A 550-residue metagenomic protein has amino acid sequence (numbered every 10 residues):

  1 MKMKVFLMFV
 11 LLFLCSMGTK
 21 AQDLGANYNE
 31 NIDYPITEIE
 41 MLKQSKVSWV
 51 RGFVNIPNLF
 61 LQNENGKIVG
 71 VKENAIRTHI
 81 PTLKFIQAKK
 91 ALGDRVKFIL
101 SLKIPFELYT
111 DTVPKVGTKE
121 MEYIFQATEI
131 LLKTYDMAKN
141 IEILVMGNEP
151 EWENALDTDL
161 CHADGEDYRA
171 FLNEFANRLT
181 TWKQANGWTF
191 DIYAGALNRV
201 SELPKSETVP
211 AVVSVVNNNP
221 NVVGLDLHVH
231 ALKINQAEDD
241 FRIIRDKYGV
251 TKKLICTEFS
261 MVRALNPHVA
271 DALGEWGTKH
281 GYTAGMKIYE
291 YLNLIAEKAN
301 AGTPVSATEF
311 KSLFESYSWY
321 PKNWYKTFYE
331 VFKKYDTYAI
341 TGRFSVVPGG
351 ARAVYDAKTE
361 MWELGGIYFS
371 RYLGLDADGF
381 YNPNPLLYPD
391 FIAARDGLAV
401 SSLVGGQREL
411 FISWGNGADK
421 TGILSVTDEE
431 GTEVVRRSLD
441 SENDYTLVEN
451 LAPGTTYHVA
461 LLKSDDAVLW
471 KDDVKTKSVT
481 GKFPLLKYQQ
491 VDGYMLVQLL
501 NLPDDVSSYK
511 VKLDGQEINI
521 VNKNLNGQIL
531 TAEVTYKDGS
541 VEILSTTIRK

Functional and structural regions predicted by a protein language model:
I39, S45-G66, I76-R199: Substrate-binding cleft and catalytic face of glycoside hydrolase catalytic domains, especially the flexible beta-alpha
V50-G52, L100-L102, E142, N148 (+2 more regions): Aromatic- and acid-rich polysaccharide-binding/catalytic face of secreted or lumenal carbohydrate-active enzymes
M146, L172-V209, K253-R263, T337-S345: Aromatic-lined carbohydrate-recognition surfaces of secreted/lumenal glycan-active proteins
L197-D226, K233-D240, L265-G274, V347-M361: Substrate-binding cleft/loops of secretory-pathway carbohydrate-active enzymes
F259-L265, A270-G397: Substrate-binding cleft of secreted/luminal carbohydrate-active enzymes
G397-G417, P453, W470-Y494, T546-R549: Pro/Thr/Ser/Gly-rich low-complexity, intrinsically disordered linker/stalk tracts
V448-A452, N522-N524: Short, flexible loop/turn segments at beta-strand junctions in immunoglobulin-like and fibronectin type III
V459, L530-A532: Hydrophobic beta-strand segments within extracellular beta-sandwich modules
